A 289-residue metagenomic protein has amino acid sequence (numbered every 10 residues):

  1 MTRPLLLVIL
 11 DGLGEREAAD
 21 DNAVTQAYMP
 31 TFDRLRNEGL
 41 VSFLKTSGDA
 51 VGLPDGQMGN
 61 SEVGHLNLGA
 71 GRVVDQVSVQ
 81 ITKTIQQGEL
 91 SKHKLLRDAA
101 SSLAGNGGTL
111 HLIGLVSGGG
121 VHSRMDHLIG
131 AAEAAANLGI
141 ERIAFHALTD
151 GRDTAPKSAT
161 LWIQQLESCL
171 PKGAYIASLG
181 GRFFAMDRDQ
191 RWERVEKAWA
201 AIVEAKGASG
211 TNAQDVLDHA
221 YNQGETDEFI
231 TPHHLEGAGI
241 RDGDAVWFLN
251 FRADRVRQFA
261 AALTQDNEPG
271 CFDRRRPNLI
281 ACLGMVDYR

Functional and structural regions predicted by a protein language model:
M1-L5, L13-F183, E193, K197 (+1 more regions): Active-site nucleophile/metal-coordination loop of metallo-enzymes that catalyze phosphate/sulfate and related
P4-L10, W247-N250: Short, hydrophobic/glycine-enriched beta-strand segments
L13, A253-D254: Short glycine-rich anion-binding loops that position phosphate/pyrophosphate groups of nucleotides and phosphorylated
A104, T154-R241, A245, D254-V256 (+2 more regions): Long, well-ordered, tryptophan-enriched scaffold segments
